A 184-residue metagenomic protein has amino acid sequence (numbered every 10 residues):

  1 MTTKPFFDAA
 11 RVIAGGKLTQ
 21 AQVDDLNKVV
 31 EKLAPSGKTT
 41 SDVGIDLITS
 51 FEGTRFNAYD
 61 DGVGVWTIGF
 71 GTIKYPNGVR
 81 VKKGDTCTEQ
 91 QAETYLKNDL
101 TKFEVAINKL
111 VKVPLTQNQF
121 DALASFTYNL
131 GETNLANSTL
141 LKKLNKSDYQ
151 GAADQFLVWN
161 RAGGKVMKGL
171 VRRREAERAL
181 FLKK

Functional and structural regions predicted by a protein language model:
M1-V63, T72, V79-V81, C87-V105 (+2 more regions): Long, amphipathic alpha-helical surface segments
T67-G69: Short hydrophobic-aromatic micro-motifs
T116-F120: Repeat-mediated protein-protein interaction surfaces in helical alpha-solenoids
T127-E132: Short alpha-helix boundary/capping elements
